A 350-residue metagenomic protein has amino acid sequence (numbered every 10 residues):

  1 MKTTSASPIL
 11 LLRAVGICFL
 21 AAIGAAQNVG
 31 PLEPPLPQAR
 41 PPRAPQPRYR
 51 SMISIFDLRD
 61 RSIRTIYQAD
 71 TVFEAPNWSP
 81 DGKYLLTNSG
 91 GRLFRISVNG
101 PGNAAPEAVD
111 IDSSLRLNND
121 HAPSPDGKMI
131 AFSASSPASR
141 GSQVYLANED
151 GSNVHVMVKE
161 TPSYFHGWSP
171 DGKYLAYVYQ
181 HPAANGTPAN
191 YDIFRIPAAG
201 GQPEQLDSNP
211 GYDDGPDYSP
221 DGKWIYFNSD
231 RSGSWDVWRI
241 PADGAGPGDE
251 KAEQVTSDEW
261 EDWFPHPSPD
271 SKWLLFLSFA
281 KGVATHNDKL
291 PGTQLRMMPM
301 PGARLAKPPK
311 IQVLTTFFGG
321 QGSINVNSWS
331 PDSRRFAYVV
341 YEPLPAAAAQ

Functional and structural regions predicted by a protein language model:
K2-V15: Bacterial N-terminal signal peptides that target proteins for export
R13-I23: Bacterial N-terminal signal peptides
Q27-Q350: Sequence signature of WD/YWTD-type beta-propeller architectures
